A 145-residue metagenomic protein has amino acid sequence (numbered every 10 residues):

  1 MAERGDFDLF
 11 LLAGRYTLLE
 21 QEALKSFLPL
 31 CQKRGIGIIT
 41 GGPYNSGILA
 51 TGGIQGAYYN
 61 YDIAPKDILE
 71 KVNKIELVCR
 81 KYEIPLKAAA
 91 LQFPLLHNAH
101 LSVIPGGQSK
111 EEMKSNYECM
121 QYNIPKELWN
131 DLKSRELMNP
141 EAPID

Functional and structural regions predicted by a protein language model:
M1-D145: Beta/alpha (TIM)-barrel catalytic core signal, keyed to glycine-rich beta->alpha loops juxtaposed to Asp/Glu that bind
